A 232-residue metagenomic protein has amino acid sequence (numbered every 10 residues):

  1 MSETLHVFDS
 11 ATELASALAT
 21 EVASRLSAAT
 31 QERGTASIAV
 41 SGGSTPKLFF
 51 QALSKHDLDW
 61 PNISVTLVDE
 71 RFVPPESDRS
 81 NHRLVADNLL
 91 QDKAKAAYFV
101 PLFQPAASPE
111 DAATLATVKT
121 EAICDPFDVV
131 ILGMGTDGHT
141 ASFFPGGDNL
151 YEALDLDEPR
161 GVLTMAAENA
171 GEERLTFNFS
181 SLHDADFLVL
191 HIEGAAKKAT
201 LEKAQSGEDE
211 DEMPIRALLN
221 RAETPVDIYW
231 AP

Functional and structural regions predicted by a protein language model:
M1-I38: N-terminal glycine-/serine-/threonine-rich phosphate-binding loop
S2, P61-I131: Ligand-binding beta-strand-loop-alpha-helix segment within the catalytic cores of soluble metabolic enzymes
V40-T45, L132-T136, E193: Glycine-rich beta-strand-to-loop/alpha-helix junction loops that act as flexible
A52-W60, R83-A86, P145-L154, S206: A glycine- and small-aliphatic-rich helix-loop capping segment at beta-alpha/alpha-beta transitions that lines
H56-S64, K93, D155, S180-A185 (+1 more regions): Short, conserved loop/helix-junction motifs that constitute active-site signature segments in enzyme catalytic cores
D111, A141-G146, T200-A204: A short secondary-structure junction signal
T136-S180: Class I SAM-dependent methyltransferase SAM-binding "motif I" and its flanking Rossmann-like core
D184-P232: ATP/nucleoside-binding phosphotransfer catalytic cores, i.e., glycine-rich phosphate-binding loops
